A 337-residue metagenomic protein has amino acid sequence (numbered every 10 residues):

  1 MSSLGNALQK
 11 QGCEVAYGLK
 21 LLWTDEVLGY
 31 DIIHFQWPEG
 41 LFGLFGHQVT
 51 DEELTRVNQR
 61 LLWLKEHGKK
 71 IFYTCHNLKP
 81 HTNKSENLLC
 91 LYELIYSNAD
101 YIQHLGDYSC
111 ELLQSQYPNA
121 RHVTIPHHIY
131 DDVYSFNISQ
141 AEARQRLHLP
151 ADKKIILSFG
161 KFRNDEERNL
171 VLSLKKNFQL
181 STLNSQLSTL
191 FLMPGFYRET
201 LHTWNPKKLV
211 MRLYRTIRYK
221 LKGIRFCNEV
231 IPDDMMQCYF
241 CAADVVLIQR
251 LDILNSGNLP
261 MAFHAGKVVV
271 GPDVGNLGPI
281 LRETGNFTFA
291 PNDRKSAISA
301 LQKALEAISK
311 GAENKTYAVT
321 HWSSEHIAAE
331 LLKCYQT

Functional and structural regions predicted by a protein language model:
S97-Q114, P118-S135: Donor nucleotide-sugar binding/catalytic pocket of nucleotide-sugar-dependent glycosyltransferases
Q114, I129-R146, N164-R168, T337: Acidic anion/phosphate-binding donor-loop and adjacent secondary structure in glycosyltransferase catalytic cores
P150-E167, L174-K175, F191-P194: Conserved donor-binding/catalytic core segment of Leloir-type glycosyltransferases
S188, G195-Y197, T203-Q237: Nucleotide-activated donor-binding/catalytic signature segment of Leloir-type glycosyltransferases, i.e., the conserved
C238-A243: Short alpha-helical donor nucleotide-sugar binding micro-motif in glycosyltransferases
I248, V268-G271: Short hydrophobic beta-strand element within catalytic cores of glycosyltransferases and related nucleotide-activated
E283-K295, Q302-S309: Conserved acidic donor-binding segment of nucleotide-sugar-dependent glycosyltransferases
E306-Q336: A charged, aromatic-enriched C-terminal amphipathic alpha-helix characteristic of glycosyltransferases across folds
